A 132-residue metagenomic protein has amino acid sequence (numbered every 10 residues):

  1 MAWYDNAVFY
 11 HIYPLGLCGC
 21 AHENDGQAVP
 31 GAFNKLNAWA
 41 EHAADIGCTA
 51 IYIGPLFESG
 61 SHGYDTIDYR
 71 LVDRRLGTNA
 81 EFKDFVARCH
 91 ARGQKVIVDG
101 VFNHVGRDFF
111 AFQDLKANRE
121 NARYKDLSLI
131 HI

Functional and structural regions predicted by a protein language model:
A2-I130: Acidic/aromatic-lined carbohydrate-recognition and catalytic surfaces of CAZymes acting on diverse glycans
